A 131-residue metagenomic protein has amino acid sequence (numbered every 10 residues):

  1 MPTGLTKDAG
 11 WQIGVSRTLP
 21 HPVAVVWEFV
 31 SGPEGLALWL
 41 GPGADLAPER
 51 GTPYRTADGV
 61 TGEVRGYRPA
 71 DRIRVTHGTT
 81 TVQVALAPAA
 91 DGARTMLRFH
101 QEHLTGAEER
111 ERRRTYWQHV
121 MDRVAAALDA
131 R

Functional and structural regions predicted by a protein language model:
M1-G43: Hydrophobic ligand-binding cavity/cleft-lining segments
G4-G10, A47-R50, G66-R68, P88-G92: Short, ordered beta-strand-loop transition motifs
G10-S16, V23, G59, R72 (+2 more regions): Intrinsic-disorder/low-complexity, polar/charged segments enriched in Ser/Thr/Lys/Arg/Asp/Glu/Gln
G14, T52, Q101, T105: Conserved short-loop catalytic and cofactor-binding motifs
G14-P20, R55, E63, A85: Generic structural detector for well-ordered beta-strands
E34-T81: Glycine-rich portal/gate segments that line the openings of hydrophobic small-molecule binding cavities
R72-H119, V124-A126: Beta-strand/loop substructures that line and gate deep hydrophobic ligand-binding cavities in soluble
D129-R131: Short, charged, intrinsically disordered terminal tails
